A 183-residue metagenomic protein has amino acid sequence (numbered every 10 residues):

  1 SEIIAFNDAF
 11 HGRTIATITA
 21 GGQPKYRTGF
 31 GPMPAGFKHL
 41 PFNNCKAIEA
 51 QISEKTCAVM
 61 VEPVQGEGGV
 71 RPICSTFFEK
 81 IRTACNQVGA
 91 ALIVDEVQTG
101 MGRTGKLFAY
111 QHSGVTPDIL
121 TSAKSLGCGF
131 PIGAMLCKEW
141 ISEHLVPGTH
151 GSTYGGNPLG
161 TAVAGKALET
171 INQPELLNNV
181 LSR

Functional and structural regions predicted by a protein language model:
S1-R183: Conserved N-terminal phosphate-binding loop of PLP-dependent enzymes in the Aspartate aminotransferase
